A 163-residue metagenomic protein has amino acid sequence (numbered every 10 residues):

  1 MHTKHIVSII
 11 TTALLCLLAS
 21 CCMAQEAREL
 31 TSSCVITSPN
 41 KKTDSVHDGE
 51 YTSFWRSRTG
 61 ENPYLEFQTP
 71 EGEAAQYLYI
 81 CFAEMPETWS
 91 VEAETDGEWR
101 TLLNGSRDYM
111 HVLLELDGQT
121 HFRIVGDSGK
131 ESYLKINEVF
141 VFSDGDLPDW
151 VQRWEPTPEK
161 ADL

Functional and structural regions predicted by a protein language model:
M1-T11: Bacterial N-terminal signal peptides that target proteins for export
I9-S20: Bacterial N-terminal signal peptides
Q25-E73, C81-T88, N104, F142-L163: Disordered, acidic Ser/Thr/Pro-rich linker "stalks" and the adjacent N-terminal cap of the next globular domain
Y77, H121-R123: Short, conserved beta-strand segments of beta-strand-rich sandwich/propeller modules, principally
M85-G97: Short, surface-exposed beta-strand/strand-loop-strand elements in extracellular ectodomains
G97-D117: Extracellular carbohydrate recognition and processing domains and analogous Trp-centered ligand-binding platforms
I124-S132: Short beta-strand-plus-loop segments that form exposed binding edges in beta-rich domains
